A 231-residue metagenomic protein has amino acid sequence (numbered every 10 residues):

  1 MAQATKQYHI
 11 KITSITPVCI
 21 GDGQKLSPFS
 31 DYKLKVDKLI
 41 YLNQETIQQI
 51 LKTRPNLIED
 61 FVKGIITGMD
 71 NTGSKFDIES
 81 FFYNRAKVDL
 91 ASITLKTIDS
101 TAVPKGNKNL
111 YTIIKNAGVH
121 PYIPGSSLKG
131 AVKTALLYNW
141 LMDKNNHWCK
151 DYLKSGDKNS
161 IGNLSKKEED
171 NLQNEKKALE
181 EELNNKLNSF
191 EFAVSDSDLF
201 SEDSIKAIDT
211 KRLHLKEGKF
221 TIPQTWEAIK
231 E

Functional and structural regions predicted by a protein language model:
M1-E231: Small/polar/charged residue-enriched interaction surfaces, especially the RNA/DNA-contacting tracks of RNP/CRISPR
